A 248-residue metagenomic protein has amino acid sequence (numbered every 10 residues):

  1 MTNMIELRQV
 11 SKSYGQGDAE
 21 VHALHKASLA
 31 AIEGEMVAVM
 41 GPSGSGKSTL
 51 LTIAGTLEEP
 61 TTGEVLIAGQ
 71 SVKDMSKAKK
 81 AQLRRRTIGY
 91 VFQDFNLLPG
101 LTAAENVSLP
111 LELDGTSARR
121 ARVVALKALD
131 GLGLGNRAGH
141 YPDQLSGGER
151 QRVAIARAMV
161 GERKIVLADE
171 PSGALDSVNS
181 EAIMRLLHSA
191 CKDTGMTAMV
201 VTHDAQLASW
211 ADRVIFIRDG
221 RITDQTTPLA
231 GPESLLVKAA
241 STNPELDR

Functional and structural regions predicted by a protein language model:
T2-I217, I222: ABC family nucleotide-binding domain
R221-R248: Conserved beta-strand-loop-alpha-helix hinge in the C-terminal portion of ABC ATPase nucleotide-binding domains
